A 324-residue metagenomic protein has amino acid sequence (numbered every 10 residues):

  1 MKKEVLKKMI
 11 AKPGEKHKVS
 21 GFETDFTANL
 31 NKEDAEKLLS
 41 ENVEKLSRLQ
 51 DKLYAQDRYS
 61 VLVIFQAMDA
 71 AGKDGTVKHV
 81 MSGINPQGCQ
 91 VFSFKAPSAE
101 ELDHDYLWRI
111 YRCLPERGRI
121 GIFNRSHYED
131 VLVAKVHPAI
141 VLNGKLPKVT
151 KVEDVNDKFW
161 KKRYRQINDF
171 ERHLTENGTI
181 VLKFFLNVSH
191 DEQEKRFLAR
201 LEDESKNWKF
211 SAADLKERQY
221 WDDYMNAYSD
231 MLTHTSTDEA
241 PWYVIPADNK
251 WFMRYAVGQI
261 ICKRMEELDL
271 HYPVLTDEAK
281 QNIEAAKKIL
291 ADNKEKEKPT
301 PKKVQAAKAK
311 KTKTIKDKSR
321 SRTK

Functional and structural regions predicted by a protein language model:
M1-K324: Flexible, compositionally biased loop and terminal segments
